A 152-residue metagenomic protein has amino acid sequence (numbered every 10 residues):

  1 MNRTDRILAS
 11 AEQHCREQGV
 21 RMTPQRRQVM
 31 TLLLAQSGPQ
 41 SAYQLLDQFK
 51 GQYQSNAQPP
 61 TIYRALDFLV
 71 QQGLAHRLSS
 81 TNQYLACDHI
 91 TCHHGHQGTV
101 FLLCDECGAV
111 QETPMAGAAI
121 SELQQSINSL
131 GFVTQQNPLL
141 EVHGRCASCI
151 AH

Functional and structural regions predicted by a protein language model:
M1-N2: Short, intrinsically disordered or compositionally biased N-terminal tails of bacterial proteins
D5-G19: Short, Lys/Arg-enriched N-terminal segment that forms or immediately precedes the first helix of a structured domain
M22-P24, Q36-S41: Short capping segments at the starts of secondary-structure elements
R27-L32: Pre-recognition alpha-helix immediately N-terminal to the DNA-recognition helix within helix-turn-helix or winged-helix
S41-S55: DNA-recognition alpha helix
I62-Q72: Basic amphipathic alpha-helical segments that dock to polyanions
Q71-H152: Non-DNA-binding regulatory cores of transcription-related proteins, predominantly C-terminal effector-binding
